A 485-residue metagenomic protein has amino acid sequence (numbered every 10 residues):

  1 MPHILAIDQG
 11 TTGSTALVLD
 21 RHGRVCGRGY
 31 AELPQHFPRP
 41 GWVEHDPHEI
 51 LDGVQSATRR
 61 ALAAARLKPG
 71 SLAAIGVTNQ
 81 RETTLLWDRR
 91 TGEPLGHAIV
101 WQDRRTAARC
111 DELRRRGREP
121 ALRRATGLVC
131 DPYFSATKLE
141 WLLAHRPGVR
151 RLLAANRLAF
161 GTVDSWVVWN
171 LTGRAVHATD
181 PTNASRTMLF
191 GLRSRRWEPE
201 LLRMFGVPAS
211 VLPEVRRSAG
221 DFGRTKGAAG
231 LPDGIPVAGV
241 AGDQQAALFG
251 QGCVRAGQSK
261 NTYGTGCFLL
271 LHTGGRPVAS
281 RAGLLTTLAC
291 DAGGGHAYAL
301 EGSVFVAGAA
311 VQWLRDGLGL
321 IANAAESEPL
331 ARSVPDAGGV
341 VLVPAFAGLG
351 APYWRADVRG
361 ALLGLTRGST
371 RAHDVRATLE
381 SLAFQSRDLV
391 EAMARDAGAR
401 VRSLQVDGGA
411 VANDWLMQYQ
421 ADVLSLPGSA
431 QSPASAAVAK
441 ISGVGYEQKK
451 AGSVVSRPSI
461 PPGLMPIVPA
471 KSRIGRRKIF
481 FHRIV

Functional and structural regions predicted by a protein language model:
M1-G96, A108, R124, L231-P236 (+1 more regions): N-terminal glycine/serine-rich phosphate-binding loop of ATP-dependent small-molecule kinases, especially carbohydrate
L5-I7, R21, A107, L113-L128 (+4 more regions): Active-site core segments that coordinate phosphate-bearing ligands/cofactors across diverse enzyme families
A63-W101, T126-S135, D164, V168-G191 (+2 more regions): Short beta-strand-loop/turn "lid" adjacent to the catalytic site in phosphate-handling enzymes
L212-D221, E326-R332: Short linear loop/turn motifs
I441, K449-K450, K471-I474, K478-I479 (+1 more regions): Polybasic, lysine-rich low-complexity intrinsically disordered segments
G445, G452-G463, S472-G475: Intrinsically disordered, low-complexity segments enriched in small polar residues
